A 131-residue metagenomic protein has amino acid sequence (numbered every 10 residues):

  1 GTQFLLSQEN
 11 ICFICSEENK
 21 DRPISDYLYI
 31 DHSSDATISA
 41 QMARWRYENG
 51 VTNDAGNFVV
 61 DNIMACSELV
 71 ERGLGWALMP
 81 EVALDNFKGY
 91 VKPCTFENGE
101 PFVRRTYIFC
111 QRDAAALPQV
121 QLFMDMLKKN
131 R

Functional and structural regions predicted by a protein language model:
G1-I11, C15, E71, K92: Short beta-strand-centered segments that line the small-molecule binding cleft or hinge of alpha/beta clamshell
T2-L5, K20-R22, E48, N98-E100: Short secondary-structure boundary/capping segments
L5-L6, C15-N19, D31-S34: Short, solvent-exposed recognition segments
F13, Y29, P93, I108-F109: Generic preference for hydrophobic
E17, E81-A83, T106, R112: Short secondary-structure boundary segments
D21, S25-G50, A116-L117: Secondary-structure junction motif
N49-T95, P101: Hydrophobic hinge/microswitch elements
C94-R131: A late-sequence structural motif
